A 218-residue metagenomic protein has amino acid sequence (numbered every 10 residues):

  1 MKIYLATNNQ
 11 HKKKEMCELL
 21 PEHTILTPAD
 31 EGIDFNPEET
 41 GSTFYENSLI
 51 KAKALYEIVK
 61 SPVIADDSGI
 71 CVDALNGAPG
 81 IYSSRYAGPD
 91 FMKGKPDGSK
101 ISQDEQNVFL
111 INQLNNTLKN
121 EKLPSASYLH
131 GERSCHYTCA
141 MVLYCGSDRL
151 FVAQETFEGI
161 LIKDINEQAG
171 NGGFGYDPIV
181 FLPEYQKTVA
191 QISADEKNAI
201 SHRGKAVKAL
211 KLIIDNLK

Functional and structural regions predicted by a protein language model:
K2-Y4, H11-K218: Anionic-ligand binding patches
